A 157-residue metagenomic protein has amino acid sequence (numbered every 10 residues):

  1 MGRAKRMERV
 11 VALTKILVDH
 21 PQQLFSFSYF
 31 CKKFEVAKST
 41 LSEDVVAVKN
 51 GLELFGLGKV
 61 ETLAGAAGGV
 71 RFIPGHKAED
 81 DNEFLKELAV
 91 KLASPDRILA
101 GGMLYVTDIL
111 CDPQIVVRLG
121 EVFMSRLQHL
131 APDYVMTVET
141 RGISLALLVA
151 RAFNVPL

Functional and structural regions predicted by a protein language model:
G2-L157: PRPP-associated nucleotide enzymes
